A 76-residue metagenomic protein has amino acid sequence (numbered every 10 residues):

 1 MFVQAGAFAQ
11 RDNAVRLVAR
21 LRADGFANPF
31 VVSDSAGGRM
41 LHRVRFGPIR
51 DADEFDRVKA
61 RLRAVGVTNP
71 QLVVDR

Functional and structural regions predicted by a protein language model:
M1-A5: Short glycine-/aliphatic-rich beta-strand segments at the starts of folded cytosolic domains
A9-R76: Extracytoplasmic
